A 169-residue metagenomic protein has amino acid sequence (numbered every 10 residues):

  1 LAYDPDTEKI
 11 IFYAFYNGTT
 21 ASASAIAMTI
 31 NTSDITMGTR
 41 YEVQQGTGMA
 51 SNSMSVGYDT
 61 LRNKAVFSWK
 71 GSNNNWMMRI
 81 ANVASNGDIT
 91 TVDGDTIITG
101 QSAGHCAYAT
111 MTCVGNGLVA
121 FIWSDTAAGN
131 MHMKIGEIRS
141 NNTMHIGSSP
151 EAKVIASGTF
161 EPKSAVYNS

Functional and structural regions predicted by a protein language model:
L1-S169: Extracellular, repeat-based ectodomains that mediate carbohydrate processing or recognition
